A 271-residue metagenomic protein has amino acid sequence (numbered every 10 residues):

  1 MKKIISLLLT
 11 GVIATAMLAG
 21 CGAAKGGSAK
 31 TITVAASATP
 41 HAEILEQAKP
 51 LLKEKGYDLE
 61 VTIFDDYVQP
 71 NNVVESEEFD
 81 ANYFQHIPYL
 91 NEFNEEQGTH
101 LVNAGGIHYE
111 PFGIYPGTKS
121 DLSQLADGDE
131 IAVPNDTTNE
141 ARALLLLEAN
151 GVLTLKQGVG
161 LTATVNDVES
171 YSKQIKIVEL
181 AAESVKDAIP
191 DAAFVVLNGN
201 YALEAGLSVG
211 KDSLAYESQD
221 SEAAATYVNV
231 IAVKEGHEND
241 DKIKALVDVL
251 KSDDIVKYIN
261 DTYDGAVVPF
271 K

Functional and structural regions predicted by a protein language model:
M1-T31: Short, low-complexity disordered leader/linker segments with a strong preference for bacterial N-terminal type II
G27-T39, Y57-I63, E130-I131: Short, well-ordered beta-strand elements
A38-E60, Q69: Short, polar/charged alpha-helical segment
V61-N72, G160-D187: Short helix-initiation/N-cap motifs at beta->coil->alpha
E92-A104, K119, D191, V196 (+1 more regions): Ligand-binding "clamshell"
A104-L153: A conserved helix-loop-strand patch within extracytoplasmic ligand-binding domains of the periplasmic binding
P111-L122, Y227-D240: A bilobed periplasmic-binding-protein/Venus flytrap-type ligand-binding module shared by bacterial periplasmic
A141-E148, L250-F270: Periplasmic-binding protein-like
